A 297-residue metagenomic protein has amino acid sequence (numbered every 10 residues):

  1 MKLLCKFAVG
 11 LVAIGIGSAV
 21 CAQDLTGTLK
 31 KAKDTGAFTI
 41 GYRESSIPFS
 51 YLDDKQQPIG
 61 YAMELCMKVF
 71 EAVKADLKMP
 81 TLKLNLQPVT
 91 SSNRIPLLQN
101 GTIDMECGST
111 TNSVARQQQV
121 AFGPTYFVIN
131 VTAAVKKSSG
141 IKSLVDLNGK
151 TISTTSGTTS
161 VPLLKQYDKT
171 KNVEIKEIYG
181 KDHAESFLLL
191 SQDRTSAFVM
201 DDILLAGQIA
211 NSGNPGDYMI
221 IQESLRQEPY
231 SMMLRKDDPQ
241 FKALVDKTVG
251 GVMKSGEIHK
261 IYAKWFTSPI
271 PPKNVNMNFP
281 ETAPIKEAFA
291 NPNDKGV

Functional and structural regions predicted by a protein language model:
Q23, E64-A72, V145, K150-T151 (+2 more regions): Extended ligand-binding regions for polar small-molecule ligands
Q23-D24, P162-I178, G216-Y218, V249-V297: Ligand-binding clefts/hinges and TM-proximal coupling segments of bilobed small-molecule sensing domains
D24-M105: Extracytoplasmic small-molecule ligand-binding "clamshell" domains of the periplasmic binding protein/Venus flytrap
L25-T26, M79-P96, S139, E177-L189 (+1 more regions): Short helix-initiation/N-cap motifs at beta->coil->alpha
E44, F127-S138, D202, A210-V249 (+1 more regions): Periplasmic-binding protein-like
M67, K78-D146, E287-K295: Acidic, polar ligand-binding/catalytic clefts
M67-K83, S160-Y179, I209-N214: Ligand-binding cleft/hinge of the Venus flytrap
N93, C107-Q118, P162-D168, L188-Q192 (+2 more regions): A ligand-binding cleft/hinge motif common to bilobed small-molecule-binding domains
